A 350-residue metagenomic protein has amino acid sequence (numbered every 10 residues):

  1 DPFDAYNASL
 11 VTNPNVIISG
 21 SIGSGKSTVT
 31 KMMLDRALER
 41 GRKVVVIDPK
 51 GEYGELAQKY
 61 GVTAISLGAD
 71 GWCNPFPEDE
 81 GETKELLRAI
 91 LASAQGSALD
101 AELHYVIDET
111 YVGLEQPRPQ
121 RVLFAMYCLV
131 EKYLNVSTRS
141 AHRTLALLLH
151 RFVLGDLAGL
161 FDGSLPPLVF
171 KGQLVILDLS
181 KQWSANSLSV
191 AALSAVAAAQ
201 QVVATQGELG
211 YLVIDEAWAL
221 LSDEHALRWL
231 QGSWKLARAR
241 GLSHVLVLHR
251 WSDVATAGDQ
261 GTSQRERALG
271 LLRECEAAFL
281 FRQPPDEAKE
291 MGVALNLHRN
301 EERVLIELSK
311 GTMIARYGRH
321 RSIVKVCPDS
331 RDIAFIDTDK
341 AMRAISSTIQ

Functional and structural regions predicted by a protein language model:
D1-L67: Glycine-rich phosphate-binding loop of nucleotide-binding enzymes
A5-S9, N13, S21-G25, G41 (+4 more regions): Alpha-helix capping and helix-loop boundary segments enriched in small/acidic/polar residues
N7, L86-A125, D259-Q350: P-loop NTPase motor core of the ASCE superfamily
N13-G20, E216-L220, S252: Short, basic, glycine/proline-bearing loop/turn elements
I18, Y211-D215, A278: Extended hydrophobic secondary-structure segments that form protein cores and membrane-embedded regions
R42, P49-L242, L246, A255 (+2 more regions): P-loop NTPase motor domains
K50, V247-W251, R282-P284: A short beta-strand-to-loop transition that corresponds to the Sensor-1 phosphate-sensing loop of AAA+ P-loop ATPases
